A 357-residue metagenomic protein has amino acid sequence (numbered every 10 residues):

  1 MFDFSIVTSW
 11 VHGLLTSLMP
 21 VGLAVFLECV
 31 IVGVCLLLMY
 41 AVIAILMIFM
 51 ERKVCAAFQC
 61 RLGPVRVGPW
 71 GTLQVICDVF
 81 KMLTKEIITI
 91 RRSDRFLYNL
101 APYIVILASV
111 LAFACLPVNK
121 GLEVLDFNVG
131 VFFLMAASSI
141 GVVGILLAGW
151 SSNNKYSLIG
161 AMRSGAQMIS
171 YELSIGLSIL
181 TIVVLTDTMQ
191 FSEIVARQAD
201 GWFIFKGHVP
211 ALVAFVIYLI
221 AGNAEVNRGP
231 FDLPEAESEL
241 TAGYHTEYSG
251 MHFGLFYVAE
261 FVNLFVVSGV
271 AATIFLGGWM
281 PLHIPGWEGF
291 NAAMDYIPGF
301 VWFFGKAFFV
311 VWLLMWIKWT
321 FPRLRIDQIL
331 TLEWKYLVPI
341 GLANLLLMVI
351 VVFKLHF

Functional and structural regions predicted by a protein language model:
M1-F357: Selective transmembrane helix interface/packing segments
